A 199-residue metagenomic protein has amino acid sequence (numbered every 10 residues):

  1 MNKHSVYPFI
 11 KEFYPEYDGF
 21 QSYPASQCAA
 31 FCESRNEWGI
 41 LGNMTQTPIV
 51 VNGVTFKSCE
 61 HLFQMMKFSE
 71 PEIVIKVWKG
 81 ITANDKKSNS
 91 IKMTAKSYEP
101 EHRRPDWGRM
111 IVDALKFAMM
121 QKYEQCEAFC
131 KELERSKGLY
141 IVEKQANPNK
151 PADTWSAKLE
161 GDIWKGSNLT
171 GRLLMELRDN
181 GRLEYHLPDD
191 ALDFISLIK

Functional and structural regions predicted by a protein language model:
N2-K199: Charged, low-complexity intrinsically disordered segments
